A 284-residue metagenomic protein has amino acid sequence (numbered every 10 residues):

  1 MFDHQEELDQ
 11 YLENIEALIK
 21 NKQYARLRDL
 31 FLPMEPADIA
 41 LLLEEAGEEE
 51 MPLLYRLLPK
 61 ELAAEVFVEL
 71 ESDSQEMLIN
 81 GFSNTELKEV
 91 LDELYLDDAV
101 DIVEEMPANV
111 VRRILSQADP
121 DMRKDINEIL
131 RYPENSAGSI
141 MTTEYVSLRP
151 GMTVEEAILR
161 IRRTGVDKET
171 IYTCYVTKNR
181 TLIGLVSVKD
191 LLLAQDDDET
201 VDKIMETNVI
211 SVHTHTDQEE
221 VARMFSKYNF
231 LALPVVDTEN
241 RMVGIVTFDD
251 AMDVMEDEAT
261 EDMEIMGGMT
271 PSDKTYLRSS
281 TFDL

Functional and structural regions predicted by a protein language model:
M1-T270: Hydrophobic packing positions in regular secondary-structure scaffolds
T270-L284: Cytosolic juxtamembrane amphipathic/interface segments immediately preceding and feeding into a transmembrane helix
